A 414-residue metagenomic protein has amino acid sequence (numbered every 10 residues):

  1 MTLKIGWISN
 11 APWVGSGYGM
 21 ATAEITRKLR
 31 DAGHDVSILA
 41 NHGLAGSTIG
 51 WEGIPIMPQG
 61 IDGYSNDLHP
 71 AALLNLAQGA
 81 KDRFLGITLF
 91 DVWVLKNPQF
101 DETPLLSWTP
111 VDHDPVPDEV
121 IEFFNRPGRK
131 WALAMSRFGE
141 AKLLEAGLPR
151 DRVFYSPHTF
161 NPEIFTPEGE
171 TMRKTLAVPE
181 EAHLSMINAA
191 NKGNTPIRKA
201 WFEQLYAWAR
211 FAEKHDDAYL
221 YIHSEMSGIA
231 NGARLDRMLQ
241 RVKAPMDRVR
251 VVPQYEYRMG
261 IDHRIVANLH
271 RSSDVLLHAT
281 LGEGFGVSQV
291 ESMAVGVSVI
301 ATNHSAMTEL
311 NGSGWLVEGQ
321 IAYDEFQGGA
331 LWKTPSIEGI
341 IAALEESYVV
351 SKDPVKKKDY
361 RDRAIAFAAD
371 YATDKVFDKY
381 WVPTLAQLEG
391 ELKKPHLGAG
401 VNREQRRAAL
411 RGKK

Functional and structural regions predicted by a protein language model:
T48-K142, G147: Extended catalytic core of nucleotide-activated donor transferases of GT-like folds
F165-V178: A short helix/loop element that forms part of the nucleotide-sugar donor recognition site in Leloir-type
V178-K199, L205-W208, L220-I222: Conserved donor-binding/catalytic core segment of Leloir-type glycosyltransferases
G232-N268: Nucleotide-activated donor-binding/catalytic signature segment of Leloir-type glycosyltransferases, i.e., the conserved
L281: Aromatic "clamp/platform" in nucleotide-sugar-dependent glycosyltransferases that forms part of the donor/acceptor
T308-S347: Change "using UDP/GDP/dTDP sugars" to "using nucleotide sugars
P335, G339, K352-P383: A charged, aromatic-enriched C-terminal amphipathic alpha-helix characteristic of glycosyltransferases across folds
T373-N402, R406: C-terminal alpha-helical cap of glycosyltransferases
